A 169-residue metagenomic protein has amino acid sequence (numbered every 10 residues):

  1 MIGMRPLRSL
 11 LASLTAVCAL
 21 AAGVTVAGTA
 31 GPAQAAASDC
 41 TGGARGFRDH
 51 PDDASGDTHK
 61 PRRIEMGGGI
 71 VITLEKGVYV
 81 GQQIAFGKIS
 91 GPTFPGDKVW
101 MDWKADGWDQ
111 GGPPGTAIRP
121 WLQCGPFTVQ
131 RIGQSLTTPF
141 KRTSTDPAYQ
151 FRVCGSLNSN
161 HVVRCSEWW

Functional and structural regions predicted by a protein language model:
M1-D53: N-terminal prepro-regions of secreted/extracellular proteins
Q34-W169: Post-signal peptide N-terminal regions of Sec-secreted extracellular proteins
